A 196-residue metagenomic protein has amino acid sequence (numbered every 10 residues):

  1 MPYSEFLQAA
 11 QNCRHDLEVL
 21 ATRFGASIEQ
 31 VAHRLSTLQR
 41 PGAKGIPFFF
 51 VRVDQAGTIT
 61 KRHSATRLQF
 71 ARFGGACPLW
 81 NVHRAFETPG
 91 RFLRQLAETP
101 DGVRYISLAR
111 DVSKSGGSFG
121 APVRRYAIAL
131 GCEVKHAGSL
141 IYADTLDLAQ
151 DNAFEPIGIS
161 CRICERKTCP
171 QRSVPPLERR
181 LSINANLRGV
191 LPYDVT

Functional and structural regions predicted by a protein language model:
M1-T196: Conserved binding/catalytic microenvironments
